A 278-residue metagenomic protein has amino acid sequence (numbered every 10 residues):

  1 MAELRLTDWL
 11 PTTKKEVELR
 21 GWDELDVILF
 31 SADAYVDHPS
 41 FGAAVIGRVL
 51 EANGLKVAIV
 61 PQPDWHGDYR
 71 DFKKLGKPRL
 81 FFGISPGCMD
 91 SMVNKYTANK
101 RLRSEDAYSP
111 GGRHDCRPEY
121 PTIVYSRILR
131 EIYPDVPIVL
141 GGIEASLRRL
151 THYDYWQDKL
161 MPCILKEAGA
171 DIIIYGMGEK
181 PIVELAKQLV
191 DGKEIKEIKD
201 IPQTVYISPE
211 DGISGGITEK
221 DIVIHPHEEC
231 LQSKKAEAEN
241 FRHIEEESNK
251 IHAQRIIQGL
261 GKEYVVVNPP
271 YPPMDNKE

Functional and structural regions predicted by a protein language model:
M1-G21: Short N-terminal or domain-adjacent regulatory/targeting segments
R20-V27, P78: A short, charged/proline- and glycine-enriched loop that marks the coil->beta-strand transition at the N-terminal
D26, K56, P137: Residues at the starts of beta-strands that form the adenosine-phosphate
D26-A34: Nucleotide-activated donor-dependent transferases that construct or modify glycoconjugates
A34, G42, P61-P273: Glycine-rich beta-alpha loop elements in corrinoid/cobalamin-binding modules across cobalamin-dependent enzymes
F41, E278: Canonical Radical SAM [4Fe-4S] cluster-binding loop centered on the CxxxCxxC motif and its immediate flanking residues
V45-V57: Short helix-loop-beta junction
